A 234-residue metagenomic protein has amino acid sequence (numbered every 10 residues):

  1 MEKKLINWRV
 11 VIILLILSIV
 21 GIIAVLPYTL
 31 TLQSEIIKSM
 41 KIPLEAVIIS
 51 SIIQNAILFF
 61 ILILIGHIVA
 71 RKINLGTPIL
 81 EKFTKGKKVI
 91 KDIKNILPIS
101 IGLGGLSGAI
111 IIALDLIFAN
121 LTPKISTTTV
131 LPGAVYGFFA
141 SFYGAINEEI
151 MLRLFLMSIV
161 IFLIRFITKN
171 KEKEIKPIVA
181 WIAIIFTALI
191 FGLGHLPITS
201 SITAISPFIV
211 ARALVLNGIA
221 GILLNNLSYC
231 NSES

Functional and structural regions predicted by a protein language model:
M1-I16, I49-A56, K87-G102, N231-S234: Alpha-helical transmembrane segments and their helix-start/interface "positive-inside/aromatic belt" motifs in integral
R9-I22, P98-L106, A183-I190: Alpha-helical transmembrane segments
L15-E35, I63-R71, G108-L116: Alpha-helical transmembrane segments of multi-pass membrane proteins
T29-V47, L58-K94: Membrane-helix interface linkers and caps
L44-I61, S141-E148: Alpha-helical transmembrane segments
E45, L75-N147, I161-K171: Juxtamembrane helix-loop-helix connectors linking adjacent transmembrane helices in multi-pass membrane enzymes
L58-N74, L114, I150-T168: Transmembrane alpha-helical segments in integral membrane proteins
V135-S234: Transmembrane helix-loop-helix hairpins at the membrane interface of multi-pass integral membrane proteins
